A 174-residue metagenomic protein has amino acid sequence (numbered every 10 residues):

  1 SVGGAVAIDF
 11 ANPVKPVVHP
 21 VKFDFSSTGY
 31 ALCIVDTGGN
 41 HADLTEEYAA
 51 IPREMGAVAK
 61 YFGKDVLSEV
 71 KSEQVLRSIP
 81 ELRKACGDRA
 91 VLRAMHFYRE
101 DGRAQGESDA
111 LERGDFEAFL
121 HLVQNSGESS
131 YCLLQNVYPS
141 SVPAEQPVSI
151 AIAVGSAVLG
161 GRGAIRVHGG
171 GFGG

Functional and structural regions predicted by a protein language model:
S1, I165-G174: Conserved phosphate/anionic-ligand binding catalytic regions in large, soluble enzymes, centered on
G4-R166: C-terminal nucleotide
